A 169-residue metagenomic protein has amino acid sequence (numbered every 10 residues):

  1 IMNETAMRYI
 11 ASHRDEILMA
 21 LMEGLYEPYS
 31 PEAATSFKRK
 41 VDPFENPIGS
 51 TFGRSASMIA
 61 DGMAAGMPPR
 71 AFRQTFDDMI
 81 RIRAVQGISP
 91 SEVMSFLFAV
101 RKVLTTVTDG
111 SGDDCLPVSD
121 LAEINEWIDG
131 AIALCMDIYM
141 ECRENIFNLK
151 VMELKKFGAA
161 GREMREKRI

Functional and structural regions predicted by a protein language model:
I1-D77, G110-I169: Core of compact, soluble alpha-helical bundle domains
F76-V85: Signal-transducing coupling segments at domain and membrane junctions
I88-V107: Elongated alpha-helical scaffolds
